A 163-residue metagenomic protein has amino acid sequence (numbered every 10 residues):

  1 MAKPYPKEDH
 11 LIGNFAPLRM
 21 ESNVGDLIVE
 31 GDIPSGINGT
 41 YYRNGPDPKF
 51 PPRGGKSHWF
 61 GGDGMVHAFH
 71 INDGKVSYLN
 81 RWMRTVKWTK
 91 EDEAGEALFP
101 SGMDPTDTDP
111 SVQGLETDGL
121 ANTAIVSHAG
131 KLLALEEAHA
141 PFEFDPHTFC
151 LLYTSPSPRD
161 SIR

Functional and structural regions predicted by a protein language model:
A2-M65, I71-G74, K90-D107: N-terminal regions that are enriched for targeting/export leaders and immediately downstream pro/stem segments
T108, V112-H128: Structural signature of eukaryotic scaffold interfaces centered on beta-propeller domains
K131-L135: Short beta-strand elements that form the blades of beta-propeller/WD-repeat-like and other beta-sheet-rich scaffold
P146-T148: Short loop/turn segments that connect beta-strands within beta-propeller blades
Y153-D160: Conserved small/polar residues in nucleotide/adenosyl-binding loops
